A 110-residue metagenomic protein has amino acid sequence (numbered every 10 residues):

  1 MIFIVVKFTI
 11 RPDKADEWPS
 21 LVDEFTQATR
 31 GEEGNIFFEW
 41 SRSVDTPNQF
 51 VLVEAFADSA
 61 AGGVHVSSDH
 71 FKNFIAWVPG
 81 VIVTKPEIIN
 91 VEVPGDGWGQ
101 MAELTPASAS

Functional and structural regions predicted by a protein language model:
I2, K7, L21, F25 (+4 more regions): N-terminal/domain-start segments enriched in small and hydrophobic, helix-friendly residues, covering either
I2-T9, E39-V66, E92: Short, well-ordered beta-strand segments in beta-rich or mixed alpha/beta enzyme and ligand-binding folds
I2-W40: N-terminal first-folded block
A15-E17, Q49, A61, G97: Intrinsically disordered, low-complexity acidic/polar segments
E24-F37, A55-N90: An amphipathic, aromatic/His-enriched active-site/gating alpha helix that lines ligand/cofactor pockets
S41-N48, A76-S110: Glycine-rich beta-strand-turn "strand-cap" elements at beta-sheet edges
